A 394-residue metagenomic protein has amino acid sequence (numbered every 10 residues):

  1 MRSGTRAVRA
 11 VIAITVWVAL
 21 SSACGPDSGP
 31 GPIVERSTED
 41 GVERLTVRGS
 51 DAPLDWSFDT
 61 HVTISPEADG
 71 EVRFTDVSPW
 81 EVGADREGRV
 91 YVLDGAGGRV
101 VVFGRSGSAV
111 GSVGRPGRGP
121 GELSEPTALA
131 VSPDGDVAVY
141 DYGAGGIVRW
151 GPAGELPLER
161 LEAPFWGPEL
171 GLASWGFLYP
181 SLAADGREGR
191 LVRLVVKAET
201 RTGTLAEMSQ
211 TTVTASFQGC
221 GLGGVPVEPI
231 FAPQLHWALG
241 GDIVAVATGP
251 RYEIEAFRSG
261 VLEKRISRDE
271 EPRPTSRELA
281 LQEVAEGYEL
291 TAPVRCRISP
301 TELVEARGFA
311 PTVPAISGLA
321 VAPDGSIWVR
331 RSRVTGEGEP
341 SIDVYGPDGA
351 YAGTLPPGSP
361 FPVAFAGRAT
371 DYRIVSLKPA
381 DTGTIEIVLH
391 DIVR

Functional and structural regions predicted by a protein language model:
M1-A7: N-terminal secretory signal peptides that target proteins for export/translocation
G4, S22-A23: Compositionally biased regions
A7-A10, G70: Intrinsically disordered, low-complexity Ser/Thr- and Pro-rich stretches
R9-S22: Bacterial N-terminal signal peptides
C24-R394: Eukaryotic scaffold repeat domains enriched in small/polar residues
